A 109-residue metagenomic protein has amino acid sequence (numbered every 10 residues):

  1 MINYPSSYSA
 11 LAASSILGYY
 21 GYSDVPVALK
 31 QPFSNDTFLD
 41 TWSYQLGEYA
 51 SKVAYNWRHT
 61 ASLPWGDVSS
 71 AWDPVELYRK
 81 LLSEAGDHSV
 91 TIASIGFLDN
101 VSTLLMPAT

Functional and structural regions predicted by a protein language model:
M1-T109: N-terminal acidic, glycine/proline-rich low-complexity segments
